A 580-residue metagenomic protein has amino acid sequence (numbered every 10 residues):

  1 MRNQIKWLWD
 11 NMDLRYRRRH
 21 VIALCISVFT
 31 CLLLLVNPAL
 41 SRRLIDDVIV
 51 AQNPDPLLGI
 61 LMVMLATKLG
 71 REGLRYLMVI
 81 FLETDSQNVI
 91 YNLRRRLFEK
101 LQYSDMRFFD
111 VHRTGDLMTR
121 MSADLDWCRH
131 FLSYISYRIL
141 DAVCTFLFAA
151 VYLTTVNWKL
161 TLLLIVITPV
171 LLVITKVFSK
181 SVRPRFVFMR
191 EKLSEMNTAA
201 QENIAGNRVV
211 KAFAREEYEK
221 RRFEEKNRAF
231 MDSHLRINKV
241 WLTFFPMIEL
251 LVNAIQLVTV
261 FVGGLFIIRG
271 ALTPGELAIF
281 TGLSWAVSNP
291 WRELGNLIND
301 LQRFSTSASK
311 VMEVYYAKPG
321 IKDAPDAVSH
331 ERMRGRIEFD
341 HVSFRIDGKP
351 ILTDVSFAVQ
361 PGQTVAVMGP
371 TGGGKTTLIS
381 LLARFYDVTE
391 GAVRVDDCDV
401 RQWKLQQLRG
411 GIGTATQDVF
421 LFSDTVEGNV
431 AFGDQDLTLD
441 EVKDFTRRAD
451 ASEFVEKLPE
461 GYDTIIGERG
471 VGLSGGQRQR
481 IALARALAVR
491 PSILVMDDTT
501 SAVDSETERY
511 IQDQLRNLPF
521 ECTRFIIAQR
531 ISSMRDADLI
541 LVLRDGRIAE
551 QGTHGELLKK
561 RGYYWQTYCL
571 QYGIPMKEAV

Functional and structural regions predicted by a protein language model:
M1-V36, S41, I49-M62, G70 (+12 more regions): Membrane-integrated ABC transporters
D10-R15, L82, M106-R107, A123-L132 (+10 more regions): An intracellular "coupling" helix at the cytosolic face of ABC transporter transmembrane type-1 domains
R15, R19-L32, V63-T67, Y134-F188 (+2 more regions): Transmembrane helices of ABC transporter permease
C25-I26, L33-I49, P54, L58 (+14 more regions): Juxtamembrane helix-loop junctions of ABC transporter transmembrane domains
N53-G59, Y152-V166, R236-S309, V314-Y315: Helix-loop-helix
T67-S86, S133, Y137-C144, I165-E191 (+3 more regions): Alpha-helical transmembrane segments of multi-pass membrane proteins
D323, H330-V580: ABC-type nucleotide-binding domain
